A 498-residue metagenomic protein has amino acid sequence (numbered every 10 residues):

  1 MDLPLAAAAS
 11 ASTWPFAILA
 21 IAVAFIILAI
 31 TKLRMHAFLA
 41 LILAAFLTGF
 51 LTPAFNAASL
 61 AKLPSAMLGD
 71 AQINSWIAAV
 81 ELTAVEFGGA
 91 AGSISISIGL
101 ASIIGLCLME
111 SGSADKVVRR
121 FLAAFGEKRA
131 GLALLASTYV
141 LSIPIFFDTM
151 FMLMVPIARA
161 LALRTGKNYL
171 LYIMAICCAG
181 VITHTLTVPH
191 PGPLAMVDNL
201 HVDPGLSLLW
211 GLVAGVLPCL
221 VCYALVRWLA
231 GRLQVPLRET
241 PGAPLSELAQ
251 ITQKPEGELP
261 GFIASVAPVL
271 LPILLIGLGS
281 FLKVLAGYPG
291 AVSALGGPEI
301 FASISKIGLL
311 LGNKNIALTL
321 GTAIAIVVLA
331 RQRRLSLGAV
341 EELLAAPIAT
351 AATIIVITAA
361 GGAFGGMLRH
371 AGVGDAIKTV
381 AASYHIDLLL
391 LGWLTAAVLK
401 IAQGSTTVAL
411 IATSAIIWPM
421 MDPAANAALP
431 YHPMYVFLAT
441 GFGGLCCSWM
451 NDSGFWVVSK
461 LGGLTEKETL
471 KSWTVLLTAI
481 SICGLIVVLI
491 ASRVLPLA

Functional and structural regions predicted by a protein language model:
D2, R159-I273, F281, P433-V436 (+2 more regions): Membrane-core helix-loop-helix motifs of multi-pass transport proteins
L3-W14, L19, N56, L209-E342 (+2 more regions): Long, contiguous bundles of hydrophobic transmembrane helices that form the permeation core of multi-pass
A7-L19, A91-I94, F146-M150, V213-G215 (+4 more regions): Structural signature of hydrophobic alpha-helical transmembrane segments
I18-T31, L41-T52, I98-G105, S137-L141 (+7 more regions): Hydrophobic core segments of alpha-helical transmembrane domains in multi-pass membrane transport and ion-translocation
K32-A37, A91-S95, G105-D115, L141-M154 (+5 more regions): Short helix-coil transition sites and intra-membrane helix breaks within transmembrane domains of multi-pass
A66-S75, A79-D115, Y139, V266 (+2 more regions): Core transmembrane alpha-helical segments of multi-pass membrane transporters/permeases
S95-A101, A124-I157, I355-A363, Y384-A424: Hydrophobic alpha-helical transmembrane segments of multi-pass integral membrane proteins, predominantly secondary
E127-S142, T165-T185, D203-V216, R232 (+2 more regions): Alpha-helical transmembrane segments of multi-pass membrane proteins
